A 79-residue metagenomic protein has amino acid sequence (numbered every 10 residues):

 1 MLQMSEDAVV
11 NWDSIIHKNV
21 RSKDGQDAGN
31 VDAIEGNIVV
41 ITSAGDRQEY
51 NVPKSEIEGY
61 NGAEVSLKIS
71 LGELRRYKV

Functional and structural regions predicted by a protein language model:
M1-V79: Peripheral interaction segments used for macromolecular assembly
